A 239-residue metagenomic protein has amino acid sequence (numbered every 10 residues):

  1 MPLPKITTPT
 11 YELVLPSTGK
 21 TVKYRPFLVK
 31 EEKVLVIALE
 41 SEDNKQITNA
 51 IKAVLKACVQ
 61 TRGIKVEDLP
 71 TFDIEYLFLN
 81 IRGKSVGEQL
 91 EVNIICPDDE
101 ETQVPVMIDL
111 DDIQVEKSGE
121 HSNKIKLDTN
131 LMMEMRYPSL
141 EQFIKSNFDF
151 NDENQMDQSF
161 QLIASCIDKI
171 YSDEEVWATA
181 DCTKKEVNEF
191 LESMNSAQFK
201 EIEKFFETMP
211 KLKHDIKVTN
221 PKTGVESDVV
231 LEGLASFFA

Functional and structural regions predicted by a protein language model:
M1-A239: Long C-terminal interaction/binding lobes of large macromolecular proteins
